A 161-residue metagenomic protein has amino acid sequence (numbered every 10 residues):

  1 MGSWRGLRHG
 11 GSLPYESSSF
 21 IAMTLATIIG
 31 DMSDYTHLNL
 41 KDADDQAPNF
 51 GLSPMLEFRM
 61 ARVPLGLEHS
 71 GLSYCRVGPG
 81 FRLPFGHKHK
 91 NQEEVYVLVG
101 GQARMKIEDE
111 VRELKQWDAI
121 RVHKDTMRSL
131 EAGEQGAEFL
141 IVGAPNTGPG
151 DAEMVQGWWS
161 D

Functional and structural regions predicted by a protein language model:
L7, S12-L13, A22: Short, low-complexity intrinsically disordered segments enriched in A/P/G/S/L with frequent Arg, especially at protein
F20-H69, G78-P79, D151-D161: A short, N-terminal "cap"/entry segment at the start of jelly-roll beta-barrel domains of the cupin/DSBH fold
R62-P64, P84-H89, E131-A132, G157: Short histidine-centered beta-strand/loop micro-motifs that create catalytic or ligand/metal-coordination sites
Y74-V77, K88-M105: Short, conserved beta-strand element in jelly-roll/cupin
R82-L83, R104, I120, K124-S129: Histidine-centered metal-chelating micro-motifs
D109-K124: Short acidic-glycine-tyrosine-enriched beta hairpin
S129-D161: Double-stranded beta-helix
